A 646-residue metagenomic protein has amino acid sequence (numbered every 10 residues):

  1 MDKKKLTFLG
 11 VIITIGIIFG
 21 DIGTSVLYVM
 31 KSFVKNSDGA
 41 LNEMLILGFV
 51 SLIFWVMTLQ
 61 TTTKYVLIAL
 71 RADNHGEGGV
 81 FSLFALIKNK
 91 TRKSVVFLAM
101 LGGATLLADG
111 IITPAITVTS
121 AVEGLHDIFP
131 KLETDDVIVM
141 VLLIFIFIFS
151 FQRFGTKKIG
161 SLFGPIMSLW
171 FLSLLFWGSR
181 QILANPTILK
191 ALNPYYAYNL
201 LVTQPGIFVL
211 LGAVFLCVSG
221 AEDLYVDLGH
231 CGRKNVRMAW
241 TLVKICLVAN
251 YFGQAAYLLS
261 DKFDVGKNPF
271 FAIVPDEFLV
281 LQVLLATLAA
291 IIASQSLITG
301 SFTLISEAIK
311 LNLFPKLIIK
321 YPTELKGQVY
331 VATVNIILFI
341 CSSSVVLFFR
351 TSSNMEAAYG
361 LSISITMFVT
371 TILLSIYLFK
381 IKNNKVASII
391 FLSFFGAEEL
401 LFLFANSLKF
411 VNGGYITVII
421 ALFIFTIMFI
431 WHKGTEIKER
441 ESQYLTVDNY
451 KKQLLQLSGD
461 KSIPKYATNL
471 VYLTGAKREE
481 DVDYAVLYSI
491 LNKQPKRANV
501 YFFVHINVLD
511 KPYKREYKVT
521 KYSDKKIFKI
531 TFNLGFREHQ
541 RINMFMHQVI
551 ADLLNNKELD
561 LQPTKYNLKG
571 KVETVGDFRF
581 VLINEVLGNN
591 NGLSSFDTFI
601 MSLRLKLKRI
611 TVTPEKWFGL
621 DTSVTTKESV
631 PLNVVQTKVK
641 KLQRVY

Functional and structural regions predicted by a protein language model:
M1-Y646: The structured alpha-helical core of multi-pass membrane proteins
